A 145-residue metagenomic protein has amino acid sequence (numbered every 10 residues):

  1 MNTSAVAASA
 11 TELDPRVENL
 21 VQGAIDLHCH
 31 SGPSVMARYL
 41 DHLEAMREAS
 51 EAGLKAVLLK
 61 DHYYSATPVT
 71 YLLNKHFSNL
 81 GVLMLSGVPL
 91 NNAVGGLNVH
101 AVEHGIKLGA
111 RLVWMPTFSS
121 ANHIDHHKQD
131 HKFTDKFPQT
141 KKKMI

Functional and structural regions predicted by a protein language model:
N2-L83: An N-terminally biased module of ancient metal coordination in phosphate/nucleic-acid-related enzymes
S31-P33, L90-A93: Short histidine/acidic/glycine/proline-rich micro-motifs that form metal- and phosphate-coordinating active-site loops
L80-L83, N91-I145: Extended substrate/RNA-proximal surfaces in nucleic-acid metabolism proteins
